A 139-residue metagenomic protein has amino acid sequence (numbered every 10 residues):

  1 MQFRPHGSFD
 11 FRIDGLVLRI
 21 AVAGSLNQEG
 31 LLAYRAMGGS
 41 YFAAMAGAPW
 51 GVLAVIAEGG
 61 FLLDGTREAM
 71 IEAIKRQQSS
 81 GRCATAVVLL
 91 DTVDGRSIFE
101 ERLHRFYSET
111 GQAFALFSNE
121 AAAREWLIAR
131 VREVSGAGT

Functional and structural regions predicted by a protein language model:
M1-T139: Amphipathic, Lys/Arg-enriched alpha-helical "gate/interface" segment within cytosolic domains that mediates
